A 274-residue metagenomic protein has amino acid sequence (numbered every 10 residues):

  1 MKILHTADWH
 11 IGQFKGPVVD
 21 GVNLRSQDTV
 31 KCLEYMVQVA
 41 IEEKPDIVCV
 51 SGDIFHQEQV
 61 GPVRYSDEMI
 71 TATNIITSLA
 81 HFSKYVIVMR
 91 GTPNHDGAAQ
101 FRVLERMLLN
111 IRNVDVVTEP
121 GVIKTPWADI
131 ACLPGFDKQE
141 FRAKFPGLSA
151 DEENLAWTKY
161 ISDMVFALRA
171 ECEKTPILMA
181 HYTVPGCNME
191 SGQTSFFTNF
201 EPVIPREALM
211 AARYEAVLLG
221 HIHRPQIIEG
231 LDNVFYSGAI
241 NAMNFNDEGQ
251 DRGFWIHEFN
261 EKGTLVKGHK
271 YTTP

Functional and structural regions predicted by a protein language model:
M1-L4, I11-G16, V122-C132, C172-T175 (+2 more regions): Beta-strand-turn-beta hairpins that frame and shape the catalytic cleft of phosphate-ester-processing enzymes
M1-T29, A170, I177-N188: Mobile, glycine- and charge-enriched loop segments and immediately flanking short secondary-structure elements within
H10-K15, H56-Q59, I87-Q100, D137-F141 (+3 more regions): Active-site environment of divalent metal-dependent phosphoester hydrolases
G21-I123, R206-Y214, I222: Core catalytic region of metal-dependent phosphoesterases/phosphodiesterases, especially metallo-beta-lactamase-like
Q100-P202, I240, E258-K262: Conserved catalytic scaffold of divalent metal-dependent phosphoesterases
V184-G186, E190-G263: Conserved beta-sheet core of the metallophosphoesterase superfamily
G268-P274: Charged, glycine-rich active-site and insertion segments that engage polyanionic ligands
